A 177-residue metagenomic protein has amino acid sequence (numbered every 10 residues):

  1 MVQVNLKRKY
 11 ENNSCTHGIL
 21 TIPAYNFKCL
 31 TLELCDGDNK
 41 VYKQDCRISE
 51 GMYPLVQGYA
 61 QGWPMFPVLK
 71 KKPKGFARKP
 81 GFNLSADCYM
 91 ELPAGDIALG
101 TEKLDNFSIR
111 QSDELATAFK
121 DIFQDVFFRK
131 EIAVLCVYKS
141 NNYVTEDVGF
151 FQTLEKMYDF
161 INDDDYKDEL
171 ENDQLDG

Functional and structural regions predicted by a protein language model:
M1-A133, K139-D163, E169-E171, D176: Cell wall/extracellular polymer interaction/catalysis modules
